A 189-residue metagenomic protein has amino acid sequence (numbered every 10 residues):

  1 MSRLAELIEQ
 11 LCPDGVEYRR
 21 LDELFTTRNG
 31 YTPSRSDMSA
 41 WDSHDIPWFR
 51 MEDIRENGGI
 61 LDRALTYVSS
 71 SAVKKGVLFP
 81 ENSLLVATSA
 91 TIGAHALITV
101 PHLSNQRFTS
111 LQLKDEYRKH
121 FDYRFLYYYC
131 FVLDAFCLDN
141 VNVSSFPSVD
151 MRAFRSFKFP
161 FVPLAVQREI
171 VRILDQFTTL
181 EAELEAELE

Functional and structural regions predicted by a protein language model:
M1, G15-E17, D122, R155-A186: Amphipathic alpha-helical segments
A5-P13, R35-M38, S145-F146, R155-F161 (+1 more regions): Short, recurring structural edge motifs at helix starts
L7-Y31: Non-catalytic DNA-recognition/assembly elements of restriction-modification systems
L21-L24, E56-I60, V100-P101, T109-K158: Basic, amphipathic alpha-helical recognition segments used for DNA target recognition
L24-D37, E52-E81: Sequence-specific dsDNA recognition surfaces
V86-A87: A generic structural signal for residues embedded in beta-strands
I92-I98: Short, Lys/Arg- and Gly-enriched loop/turn segments at beta-strand edges
